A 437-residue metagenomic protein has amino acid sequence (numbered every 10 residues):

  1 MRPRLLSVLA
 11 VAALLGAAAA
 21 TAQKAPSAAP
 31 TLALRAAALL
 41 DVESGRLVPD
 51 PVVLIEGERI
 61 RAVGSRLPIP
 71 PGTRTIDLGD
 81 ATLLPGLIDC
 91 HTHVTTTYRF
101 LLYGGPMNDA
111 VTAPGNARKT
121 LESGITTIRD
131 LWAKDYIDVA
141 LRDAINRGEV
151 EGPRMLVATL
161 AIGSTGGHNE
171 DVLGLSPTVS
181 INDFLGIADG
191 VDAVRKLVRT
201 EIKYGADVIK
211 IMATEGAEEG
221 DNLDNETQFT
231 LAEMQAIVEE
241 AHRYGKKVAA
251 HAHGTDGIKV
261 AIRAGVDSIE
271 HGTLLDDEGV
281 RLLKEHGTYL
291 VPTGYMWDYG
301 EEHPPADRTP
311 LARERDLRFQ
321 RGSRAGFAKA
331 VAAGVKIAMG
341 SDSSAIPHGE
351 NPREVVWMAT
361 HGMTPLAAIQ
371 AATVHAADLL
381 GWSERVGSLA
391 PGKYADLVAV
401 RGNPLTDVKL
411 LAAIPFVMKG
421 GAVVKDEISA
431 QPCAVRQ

Functional and structural regions predicted by a protein language model:
A25-P26, P30, L39, S44-L84: Histidine-rich, glycine-flanked metal-binding segment
A81-E149, T165-G174, A232, D256 (+1 more regions): Metal-associated gating/positioning segment near the N- to mid-region
T95-A110, R118-L121, T165-D183, A217-L231 (+1 more regions): Active-site gating loops and adjacent loop-to-helix segments of metal-dependent hydrolytic enzymes
Y98-L101, D138, E219-D221, I258-A264 (+6 more regions): Histidine/acidic-residue-rich catalytic or RNA/ligand-binding cores of hydrolases and nuclease-related proteins
P114-D138, G152-A161, A206-E219, K247 (+2 more regions): Divalent metal-dependent hydrolysis catalytic cores, especially in the metallo-beta-lactamase
D143, R147-A161, N225-A250, V291-Y295: Alpha-helix-loop-beta-strand connector modules within alpha/beta enzyme cores
R243, K247, R308-L311, L317-P404: His/Asp/Glu-enriched, well-ordered alpha-helical/loop segment that forms or immediately abuts the divalent-metal
A372-V374, D378, P391-V435: C-terminal cap of metal-dependent C-N hydrolases
